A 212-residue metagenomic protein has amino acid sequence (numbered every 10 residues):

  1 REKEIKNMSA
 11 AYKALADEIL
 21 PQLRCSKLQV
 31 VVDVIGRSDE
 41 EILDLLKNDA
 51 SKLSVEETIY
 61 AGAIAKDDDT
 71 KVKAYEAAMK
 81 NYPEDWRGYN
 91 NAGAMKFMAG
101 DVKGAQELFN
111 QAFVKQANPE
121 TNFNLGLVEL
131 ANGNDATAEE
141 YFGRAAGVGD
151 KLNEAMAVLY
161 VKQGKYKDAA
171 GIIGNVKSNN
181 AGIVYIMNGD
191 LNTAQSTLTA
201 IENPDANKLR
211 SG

Functional and structural regions predicted by a protein language model:
R1-S211: N-terminal targeting segments with Sec-dependent signals, encompassing both cleavable signal peptides and non-cleavable
